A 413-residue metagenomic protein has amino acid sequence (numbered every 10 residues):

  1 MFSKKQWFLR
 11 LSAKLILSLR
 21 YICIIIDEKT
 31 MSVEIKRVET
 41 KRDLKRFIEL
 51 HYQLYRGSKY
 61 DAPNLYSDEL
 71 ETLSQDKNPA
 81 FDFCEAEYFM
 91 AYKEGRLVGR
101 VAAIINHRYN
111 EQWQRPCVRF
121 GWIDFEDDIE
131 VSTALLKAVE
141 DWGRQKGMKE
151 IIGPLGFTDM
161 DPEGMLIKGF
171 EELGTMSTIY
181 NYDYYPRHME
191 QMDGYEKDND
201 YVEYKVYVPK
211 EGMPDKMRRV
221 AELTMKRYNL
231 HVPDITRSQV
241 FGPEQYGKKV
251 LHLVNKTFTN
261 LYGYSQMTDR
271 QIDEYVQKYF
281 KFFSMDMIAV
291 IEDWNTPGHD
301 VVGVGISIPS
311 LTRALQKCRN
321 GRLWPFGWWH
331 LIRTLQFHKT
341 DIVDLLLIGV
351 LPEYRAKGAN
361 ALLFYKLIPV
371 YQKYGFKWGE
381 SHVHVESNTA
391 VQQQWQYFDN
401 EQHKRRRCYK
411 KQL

Functional and structural regions predicted by a protein language model:
V33, I179-L261: Acyltransferase donor/substrate-recognition loop-hinge adjacent to the catalytic core
K41-D43, P63-S74, D82-A91, V98 (+6 more regions): Catalytic cores of nucleotide-enabled group-transfer and carboxylate-activating enzymes in metabolic and assembly-line
L44, L97, H107-N110, D159-D161 (+6 more regions): Flexible loop/turn segments at secondary-structure boundaries
H51-F89, K93, V101-E111, I235-R237 (+1 more regions): A conserved beta-strand-loop-helix scaffold within acyl/acetyltransferase catalytic domains
E111-G194, G321-Y397: Acyl-donor binding region in acyl/amide transferases
